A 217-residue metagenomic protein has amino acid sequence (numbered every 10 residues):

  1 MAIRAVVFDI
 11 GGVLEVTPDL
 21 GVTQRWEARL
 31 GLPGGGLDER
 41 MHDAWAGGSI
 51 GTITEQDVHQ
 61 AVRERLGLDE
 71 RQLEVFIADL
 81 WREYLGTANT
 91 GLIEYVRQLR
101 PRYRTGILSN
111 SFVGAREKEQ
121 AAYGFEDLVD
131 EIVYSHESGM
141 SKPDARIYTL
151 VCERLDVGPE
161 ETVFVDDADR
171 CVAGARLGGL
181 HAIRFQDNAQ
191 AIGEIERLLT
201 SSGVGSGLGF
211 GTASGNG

Functional and structural regions predicted by a protein language model:
M1-R4, F8, F112-G217: Asp-based, Mg2+/Mn2+-dependent phosphohydrolase catalytic module
A2-I93, F112: N-terminal helical cap/lid subdomain that shapes the substrate entry/recognition surface in HAD-like hydrolases
D9-G12, G51, L99, I107 (+2 more regions): Generic structural signal for small/hydrophobic residues in well-ordered secondary structure, especially within
G91-R102: Catalytic-core regions built around general acid/base machinery
R104-G106, H181: Proline-centered loop/turn at the N-terminus of a beta-strand
